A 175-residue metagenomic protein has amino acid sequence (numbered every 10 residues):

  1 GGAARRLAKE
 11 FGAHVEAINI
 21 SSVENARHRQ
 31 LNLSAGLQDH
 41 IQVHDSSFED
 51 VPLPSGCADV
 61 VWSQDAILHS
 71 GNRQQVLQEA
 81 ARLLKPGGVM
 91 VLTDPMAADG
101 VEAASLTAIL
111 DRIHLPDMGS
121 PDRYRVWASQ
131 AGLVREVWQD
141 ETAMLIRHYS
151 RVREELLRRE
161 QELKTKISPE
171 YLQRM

Functional and structural regions predicted by a protein language model:
G2-D50, Q75: Class I SAM-dependent methyltransferase SAM/SAH-binding core
E49-V61: A short acidic, Gly/Pro-enriched loop at the edge of an enzyme's catalytic core that lines a small-molecule cofactor
D59-N72: A short SAM/SAH-binding and catalytic strip from SAM-dependent methyltransferases
Q74-V89: A short glycine-rich, Lys/Arg-flanked "PGG" loop and its adjoining helix->strand segment in the class I
L92-P116: Short, glycine-/aromatic-enriched active-site segment of Class I SAM-dependent methyltransferases
P95-D99, D140-L145: Short "lid" loop at the C-terminus of a central beta-strand within the Rossmann-like core of SAM-dependent
P116-W138: Short alpha-helix
T142-M175: C-terminal helical/coil "lid" or tail adjacent to the Rossmann-like core of SAM-dependent
